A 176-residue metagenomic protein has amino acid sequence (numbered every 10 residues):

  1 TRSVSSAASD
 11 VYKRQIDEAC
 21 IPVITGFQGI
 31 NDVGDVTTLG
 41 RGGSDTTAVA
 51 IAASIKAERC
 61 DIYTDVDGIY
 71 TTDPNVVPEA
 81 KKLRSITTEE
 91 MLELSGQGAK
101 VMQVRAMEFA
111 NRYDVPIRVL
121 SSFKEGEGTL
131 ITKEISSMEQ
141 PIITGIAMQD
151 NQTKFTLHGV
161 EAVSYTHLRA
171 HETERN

Functional and structural regions predicted by a protein language model:
T1-A8, Y12, H167-A170, E174-N176: Single conserved hydrophobic/aromatic residue that forms the stacking wall/gate of nucleotide- or nucleobase-binding
S6-M107: Nucleotide/pyrophosphate-binding catalytic subdomain
S9-D10, D61-D67, F123-I131, E161-Y165: Short, mixed-charge, low-aromatic patches
V23, G96-F109, T132-A147: Short, charge-rich amphipathic segments
Q28-G29, S44, K56, D67-G68 (+4 more regions): Short, glycine-/Ser/Thr-/acidic-enriched flexible segments
Q103, E108-T132, A147-T156: A conserved active-site cap/scaffold subdomain adjacent to cofactor or substrate pockets
G128-R175: A conserved regulatory-domain signal marking ACT and ACT-like small-molecule sensing domains and adjacent regulatory
